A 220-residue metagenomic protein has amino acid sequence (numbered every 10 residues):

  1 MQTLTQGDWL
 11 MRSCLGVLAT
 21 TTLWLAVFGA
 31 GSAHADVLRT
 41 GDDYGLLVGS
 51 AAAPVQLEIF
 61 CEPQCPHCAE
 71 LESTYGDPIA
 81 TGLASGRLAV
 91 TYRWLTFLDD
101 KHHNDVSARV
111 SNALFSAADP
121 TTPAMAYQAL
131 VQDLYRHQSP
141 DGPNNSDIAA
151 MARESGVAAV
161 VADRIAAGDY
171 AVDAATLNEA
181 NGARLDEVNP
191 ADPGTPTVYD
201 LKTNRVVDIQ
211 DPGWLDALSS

Functional and structural regions predicted by a protein language model:
Q2-H102, A175-N189, G213-S220: Extracytoplasmic thiol/disulfide redox context detector
A69-S146: Structural alpha/beta surface segment adjacent to cysteine/selenocysteine redox centers across thiol/disulfide enzymes
P123, G142-D147, A158, Q210-W214: Alpha-helix capping and helix-coil boundary motifs
S139-M151, D169-V172: A short, hydrophobic/aromatic-rich structural module that often spans a beta strand with its adjoining loop
R153-S220: C-terminal cap of thioredoxin/glutaredoxin-like
